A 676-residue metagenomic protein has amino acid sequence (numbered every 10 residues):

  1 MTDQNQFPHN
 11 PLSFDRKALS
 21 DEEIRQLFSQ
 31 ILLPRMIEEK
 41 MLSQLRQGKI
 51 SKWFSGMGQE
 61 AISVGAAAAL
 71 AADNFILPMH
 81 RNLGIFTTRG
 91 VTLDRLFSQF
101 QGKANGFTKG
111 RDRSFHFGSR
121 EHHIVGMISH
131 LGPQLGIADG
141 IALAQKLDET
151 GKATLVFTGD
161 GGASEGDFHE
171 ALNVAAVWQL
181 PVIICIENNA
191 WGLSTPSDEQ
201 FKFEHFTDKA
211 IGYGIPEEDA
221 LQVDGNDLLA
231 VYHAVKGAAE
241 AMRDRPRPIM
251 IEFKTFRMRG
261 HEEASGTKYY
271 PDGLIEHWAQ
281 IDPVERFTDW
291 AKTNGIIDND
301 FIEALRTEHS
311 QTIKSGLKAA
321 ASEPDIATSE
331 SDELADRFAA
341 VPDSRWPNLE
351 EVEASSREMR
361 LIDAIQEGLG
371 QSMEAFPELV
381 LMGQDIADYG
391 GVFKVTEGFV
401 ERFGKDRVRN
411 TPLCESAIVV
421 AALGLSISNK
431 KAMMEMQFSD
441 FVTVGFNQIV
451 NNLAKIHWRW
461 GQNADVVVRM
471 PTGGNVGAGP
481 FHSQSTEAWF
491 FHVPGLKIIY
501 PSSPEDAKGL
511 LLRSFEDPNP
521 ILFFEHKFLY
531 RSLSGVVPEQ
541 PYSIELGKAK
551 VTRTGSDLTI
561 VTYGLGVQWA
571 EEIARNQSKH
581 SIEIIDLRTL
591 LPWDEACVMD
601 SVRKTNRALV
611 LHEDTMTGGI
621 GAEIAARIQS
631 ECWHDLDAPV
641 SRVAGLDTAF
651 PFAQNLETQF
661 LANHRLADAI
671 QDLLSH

Functional and structural regions predicted by a protein language model:
M1-I62, A69, F253, R259-F403 (+2 more regions): Conserved acidic/glycine
M36-E39, S43, G48-W178, I183-C185 (+5 more regions): Cofactor-binding active-site loop characterized by glycine-rich and histidine/acidic residues
I37-E39, A104-S119, T207-D208, D388-R402 (+2 more regions): Acidic-glycine-rich active-site phosphate/pyrophosphate-binding loop
S43-K49, S114-I128, K152-V156, P216-D219 (+7 more regions): Glycine/charged-rich beta-loop-alpha catalytic/anionic-binding loops adjacent to active sites
K52-Q59, H80-R81, F117-L135, G159 (+8 more regions): Active-site nucleophile and cofactor-binding loops and adjacent substrate-binding regions of central metabolic enzymes
G102-T108, A176-I186, R407-N410, L453-M470: A glycine-rich helix N-cap at a beta->alpha junction
H123-S315, S322, F491-L611: Glycine-rich ThDP/TPP pyrophosphate-binding loop and its adjacent helix/strand module within ThDP-dependent enzymes
M616, A625-S641: Catalytic-face loop-and-helix region of soluble metabolic enzyme cores
